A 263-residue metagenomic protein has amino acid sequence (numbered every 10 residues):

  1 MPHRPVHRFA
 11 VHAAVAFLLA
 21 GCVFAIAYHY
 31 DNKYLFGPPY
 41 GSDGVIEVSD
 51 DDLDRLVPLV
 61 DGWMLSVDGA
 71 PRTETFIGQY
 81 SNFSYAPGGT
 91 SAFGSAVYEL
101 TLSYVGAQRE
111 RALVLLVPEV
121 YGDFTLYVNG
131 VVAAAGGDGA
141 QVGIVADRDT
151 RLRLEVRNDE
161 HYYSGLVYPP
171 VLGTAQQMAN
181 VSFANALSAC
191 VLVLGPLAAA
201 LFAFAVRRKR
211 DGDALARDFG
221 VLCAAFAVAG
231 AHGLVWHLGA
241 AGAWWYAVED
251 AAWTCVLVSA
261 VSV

Functional and structural regions predicted by a protein language model:
R4-Q108: Extended carbohydrate-recognition surfaces in non-catalytic/accessory domains of CAZymes and lectin-like proteins
Y30-Y34, P38-D43, T75-G89, A134-G139 (+2 more regions): Sequence/structural signature of beta-propeller blade repeats across diverse families
Y40-E47, Y127-Y168: Beta-strand-rich ligand-recognition modules
L59, A92-A96, A107-R109, L116-V120 (+2 more regions): Solvent-exposed loop and beta-edge segments used for protein-protein assembly and interaction
Y85, A92-Y104, Y127-V128, V132-I144 (+2 more regions): Extracellular/oxidizing-compartment recognition motifs
L102-N129, L152-L154: Aromatic-lined ligand-binding clefts that engage carbohydrates, nucleic acids, or primary amines
N158-A184: Glycine/proline-rich low-complexity spacer/linker segments in large multi-domain proteins
A179-V263: Individual alpha-helical transmembrane segments in multi-pass integral membrane proteins
